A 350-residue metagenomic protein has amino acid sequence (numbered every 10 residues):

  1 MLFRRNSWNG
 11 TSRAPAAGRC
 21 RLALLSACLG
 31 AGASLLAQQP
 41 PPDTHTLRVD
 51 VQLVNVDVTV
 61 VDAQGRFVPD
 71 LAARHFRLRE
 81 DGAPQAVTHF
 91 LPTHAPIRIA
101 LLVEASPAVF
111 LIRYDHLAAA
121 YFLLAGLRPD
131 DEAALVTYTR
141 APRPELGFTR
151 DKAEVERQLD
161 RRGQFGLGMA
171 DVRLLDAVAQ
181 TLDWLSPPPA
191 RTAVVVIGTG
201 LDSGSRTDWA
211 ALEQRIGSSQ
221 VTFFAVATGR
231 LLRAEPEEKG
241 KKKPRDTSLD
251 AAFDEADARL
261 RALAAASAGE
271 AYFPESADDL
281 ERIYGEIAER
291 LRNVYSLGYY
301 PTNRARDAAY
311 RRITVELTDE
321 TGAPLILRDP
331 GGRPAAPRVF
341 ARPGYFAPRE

Functional and structural regions predicted by a protein language model:
M1-G18: N-terminal secretory signal peptides that target proteins for export/translocation
N6, A17, A23, P40-P41 (+1 more regions): Compositionally biased, intrinsically disordered low-complexity segments enriched in polar/proline residues
T11-A16, L24, L36-A37, L231: Residues at secondary-structure transition points
A16-G18, S26, P189, Y272: Ubiquitous "structural anchor" signal
R21-S34: Bacterial N-terminal signal peptides
A37-E350: Scaffold/interface architecture of coatomer-like assemblies
